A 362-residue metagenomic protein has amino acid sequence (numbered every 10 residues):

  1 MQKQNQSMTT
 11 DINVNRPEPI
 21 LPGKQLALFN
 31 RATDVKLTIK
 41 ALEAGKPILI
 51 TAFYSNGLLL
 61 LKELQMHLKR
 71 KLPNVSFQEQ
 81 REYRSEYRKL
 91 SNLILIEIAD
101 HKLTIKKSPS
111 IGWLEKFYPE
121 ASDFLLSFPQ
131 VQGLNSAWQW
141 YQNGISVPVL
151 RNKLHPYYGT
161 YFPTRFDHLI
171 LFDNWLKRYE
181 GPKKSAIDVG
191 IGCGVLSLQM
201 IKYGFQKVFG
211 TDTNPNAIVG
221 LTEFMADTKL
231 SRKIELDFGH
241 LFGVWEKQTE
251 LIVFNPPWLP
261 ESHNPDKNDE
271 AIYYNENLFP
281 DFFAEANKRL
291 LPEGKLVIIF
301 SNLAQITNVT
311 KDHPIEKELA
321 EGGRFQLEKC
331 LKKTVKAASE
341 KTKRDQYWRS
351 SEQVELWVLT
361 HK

Functional and structural regions predicted by a protein language model:
Q2-R16, G23-D34, T38-I145: N-terminal auxiliary segments of SAM/dcSAM-dependent transferases
S110-S185, V189-I191, V195-Q199, R349-S351: SAM-dependent Rossmann-like transferase core, predominantly class I methyltransferases with a strong bias toward
R165-P256, P260-E261: Conserved SAM/SAH cofactor-binding pocket of Class I
P215-A217, P256-D281: Mobile active-site "lid"/loop adjacent to the S-adenosyl-L-methionine
W258-L259, S301-I306: Short "lid" loop at the C-terminus of a central beta-strand within the Rossmann-like core of SAM-dependent
F279-P292: A short glycine-rich, Lys/Arg-flanked "PGG" loop and its adjoining helix->strand segment in the class I
G294-F300: Conserved beta-strand signature within the Rossmann-like core of class I S-adenosyl-L-methionine
I315-K362: Class I S-adenosyl-L-methionine
